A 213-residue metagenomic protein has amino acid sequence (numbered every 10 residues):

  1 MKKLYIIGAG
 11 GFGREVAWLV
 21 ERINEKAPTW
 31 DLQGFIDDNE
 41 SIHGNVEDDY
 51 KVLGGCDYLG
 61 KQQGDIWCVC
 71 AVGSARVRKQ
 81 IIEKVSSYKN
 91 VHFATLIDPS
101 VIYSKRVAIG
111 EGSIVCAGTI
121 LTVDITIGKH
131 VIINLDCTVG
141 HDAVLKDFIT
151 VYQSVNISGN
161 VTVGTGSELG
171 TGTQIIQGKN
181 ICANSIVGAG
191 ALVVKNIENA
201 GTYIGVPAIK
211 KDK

Functional and structural regions predicted by a protein language model:
K2-V20: Glycine-rich adenosine-cofactor-binding loop
G11-R14, R76-V77, L192: Short alpha-helical
V20-N24, V85: Active-site catalytic pocket residues across diverse enzymes, especially alpha/beta-hydrolases
I23-N45: NAD(P)-binding Rossmann-fold cofactor-contacting core
E40-I102: Phosphate-bearing ligand-interacting subdomains that bind or position ATP/ADP/UDP/GDP/NAD(P) or nucleotide-linked
T95-K211: Structural signal for interior beta-strand "rungs" in well-ordered beta-sheet cores of soluble enzyme domains
